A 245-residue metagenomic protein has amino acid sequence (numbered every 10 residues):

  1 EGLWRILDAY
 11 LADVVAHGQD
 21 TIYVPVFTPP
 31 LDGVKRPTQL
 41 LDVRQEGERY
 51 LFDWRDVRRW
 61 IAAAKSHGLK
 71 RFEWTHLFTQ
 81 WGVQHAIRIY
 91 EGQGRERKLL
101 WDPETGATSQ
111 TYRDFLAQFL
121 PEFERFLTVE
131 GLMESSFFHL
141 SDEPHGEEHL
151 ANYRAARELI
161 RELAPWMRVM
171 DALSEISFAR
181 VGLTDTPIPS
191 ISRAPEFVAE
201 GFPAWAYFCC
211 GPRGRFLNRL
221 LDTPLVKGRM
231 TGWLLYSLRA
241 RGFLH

Functional and structural regions predicted by a protein language model:
E1-L163, D171-V181: Aromatic-lined carbohydrate-binding surfaces of glycoside hydrolases
W101, P165-R168, R215, W233-L235: Short, surface-exposed, polar/charged, turn-prone segments marking secondary-structure boundaries
R168-M170, W205: Structural detector of well-ordered beta-strand residues that form the stable sheet scaffold of enzyme domains
L183-H245: Catalytic-core region of carbohydrate-active enzymes that cleave or remodel glycosidic bonds
